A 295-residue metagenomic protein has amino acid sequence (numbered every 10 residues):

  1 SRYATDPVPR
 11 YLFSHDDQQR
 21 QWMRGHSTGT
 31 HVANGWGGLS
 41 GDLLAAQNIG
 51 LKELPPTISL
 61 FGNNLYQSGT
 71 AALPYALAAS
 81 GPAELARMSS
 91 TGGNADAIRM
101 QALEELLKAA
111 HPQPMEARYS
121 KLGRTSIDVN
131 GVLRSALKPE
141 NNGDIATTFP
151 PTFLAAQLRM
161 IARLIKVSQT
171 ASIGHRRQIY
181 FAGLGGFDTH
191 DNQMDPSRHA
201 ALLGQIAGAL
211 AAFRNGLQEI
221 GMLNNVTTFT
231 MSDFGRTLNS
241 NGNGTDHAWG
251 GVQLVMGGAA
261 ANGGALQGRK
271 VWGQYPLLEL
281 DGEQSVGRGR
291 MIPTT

Functional and structural regions predicted by a protein language model:
S1-G208, A212-E219, K270-T295: Feature for exported/extracytoplasmic and membrane-associated proteins, marking the mature portion
P56, Y180, V226, G251-V252: Residue-level detector of short, conserved catalytic/binding motifs and their immediate flanks
L65, G186-F187, G235-R236, G258-A261: Short, glycine-/Ser/Thr-/acidic-enriched flexible segments
G183-G186, T230-S232, G242, G257: Active-site proximal loops enriched in glycine and acidic residues that flank catalytic Cys/His/Asp and coordinate
D191-S197, F234-G251: Short glycine/threonine-rich loop-to-helix capping motif typified by GTGT followed within a few residues by an Asp-Pro
L217-G242: Metal-dependent active-site segment of extracytoplasmic phospho-/sulfohydrolases and closely related
M222-N225, N241-T295: Ligand-binding clefts of soluble mixed alpha/beta catalytic domains
